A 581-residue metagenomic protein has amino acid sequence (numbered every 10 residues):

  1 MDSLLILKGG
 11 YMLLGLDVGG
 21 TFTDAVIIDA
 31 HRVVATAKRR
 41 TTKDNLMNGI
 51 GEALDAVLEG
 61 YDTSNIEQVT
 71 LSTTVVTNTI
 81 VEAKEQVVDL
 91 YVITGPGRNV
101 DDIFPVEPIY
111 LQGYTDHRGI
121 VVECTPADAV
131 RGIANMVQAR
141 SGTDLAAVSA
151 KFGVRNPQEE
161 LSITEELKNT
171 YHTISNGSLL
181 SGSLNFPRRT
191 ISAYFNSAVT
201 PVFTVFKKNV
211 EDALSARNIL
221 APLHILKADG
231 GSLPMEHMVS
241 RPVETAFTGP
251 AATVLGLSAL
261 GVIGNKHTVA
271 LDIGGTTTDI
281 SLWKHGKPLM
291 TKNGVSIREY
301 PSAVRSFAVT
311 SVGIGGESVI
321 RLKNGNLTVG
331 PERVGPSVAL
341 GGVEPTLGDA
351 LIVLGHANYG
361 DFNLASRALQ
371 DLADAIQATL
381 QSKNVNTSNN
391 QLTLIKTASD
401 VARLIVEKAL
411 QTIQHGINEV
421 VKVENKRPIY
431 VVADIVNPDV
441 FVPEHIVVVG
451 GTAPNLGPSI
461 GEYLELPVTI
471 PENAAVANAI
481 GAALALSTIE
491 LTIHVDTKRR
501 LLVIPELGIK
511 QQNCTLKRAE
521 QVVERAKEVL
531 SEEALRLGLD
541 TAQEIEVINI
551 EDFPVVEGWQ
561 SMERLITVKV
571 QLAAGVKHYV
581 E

Functional and structural regions predicted by a protein language model:
L4-E581: N-terminally biased helix-coil "hinge/interface" segments that flank
